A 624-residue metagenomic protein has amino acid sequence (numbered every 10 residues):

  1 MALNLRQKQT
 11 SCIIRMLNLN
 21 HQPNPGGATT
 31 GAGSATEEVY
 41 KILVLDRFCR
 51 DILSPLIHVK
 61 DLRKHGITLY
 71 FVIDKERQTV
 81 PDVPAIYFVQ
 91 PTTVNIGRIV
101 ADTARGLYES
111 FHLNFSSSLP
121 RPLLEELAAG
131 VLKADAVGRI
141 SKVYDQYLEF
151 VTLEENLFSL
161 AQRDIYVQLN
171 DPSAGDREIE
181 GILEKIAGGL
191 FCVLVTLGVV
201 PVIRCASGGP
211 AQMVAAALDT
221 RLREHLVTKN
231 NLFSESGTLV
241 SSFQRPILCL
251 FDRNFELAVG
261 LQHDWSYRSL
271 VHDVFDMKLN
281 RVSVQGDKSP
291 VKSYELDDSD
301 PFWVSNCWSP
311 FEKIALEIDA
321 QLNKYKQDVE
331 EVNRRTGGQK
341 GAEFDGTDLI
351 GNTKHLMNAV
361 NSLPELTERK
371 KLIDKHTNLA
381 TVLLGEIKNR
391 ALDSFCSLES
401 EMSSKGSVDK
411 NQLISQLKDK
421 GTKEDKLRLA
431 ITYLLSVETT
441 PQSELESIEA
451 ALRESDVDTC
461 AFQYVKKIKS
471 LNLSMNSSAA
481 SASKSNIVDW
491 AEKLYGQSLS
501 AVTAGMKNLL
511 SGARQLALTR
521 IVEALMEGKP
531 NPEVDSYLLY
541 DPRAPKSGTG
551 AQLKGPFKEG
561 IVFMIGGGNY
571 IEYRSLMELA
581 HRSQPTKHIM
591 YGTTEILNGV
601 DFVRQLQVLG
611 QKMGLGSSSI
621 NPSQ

Functional and structural regions predicted by a protein language model:
M1-Q624: Extended, well-folded catalytic/binding cores that form a central cleft or groove in large enzyme and scaffold domains
